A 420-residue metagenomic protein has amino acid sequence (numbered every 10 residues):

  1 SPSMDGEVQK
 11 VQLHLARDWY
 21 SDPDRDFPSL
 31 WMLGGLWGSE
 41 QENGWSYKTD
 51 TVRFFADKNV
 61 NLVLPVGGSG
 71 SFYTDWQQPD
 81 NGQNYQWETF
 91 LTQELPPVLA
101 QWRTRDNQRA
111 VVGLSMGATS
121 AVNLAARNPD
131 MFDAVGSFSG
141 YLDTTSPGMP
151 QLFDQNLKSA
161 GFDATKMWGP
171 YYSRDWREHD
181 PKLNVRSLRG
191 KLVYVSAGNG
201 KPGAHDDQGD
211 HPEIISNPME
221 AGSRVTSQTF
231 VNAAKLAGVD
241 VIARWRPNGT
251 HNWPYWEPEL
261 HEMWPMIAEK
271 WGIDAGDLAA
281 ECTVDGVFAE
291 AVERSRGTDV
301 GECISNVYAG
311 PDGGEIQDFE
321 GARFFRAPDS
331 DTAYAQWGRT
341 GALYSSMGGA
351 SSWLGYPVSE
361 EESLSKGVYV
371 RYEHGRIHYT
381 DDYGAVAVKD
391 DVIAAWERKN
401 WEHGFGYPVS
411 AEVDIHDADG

Functional and structural regions predicted by a protein language model:
S1-L278: Non-catalytic cap/lid and distal C-terminal segments of serine-dependent acyl enzymes
G276-G420: Extended, compositionally biased repeat/scaffold regions that form elongated interaction surfaces
